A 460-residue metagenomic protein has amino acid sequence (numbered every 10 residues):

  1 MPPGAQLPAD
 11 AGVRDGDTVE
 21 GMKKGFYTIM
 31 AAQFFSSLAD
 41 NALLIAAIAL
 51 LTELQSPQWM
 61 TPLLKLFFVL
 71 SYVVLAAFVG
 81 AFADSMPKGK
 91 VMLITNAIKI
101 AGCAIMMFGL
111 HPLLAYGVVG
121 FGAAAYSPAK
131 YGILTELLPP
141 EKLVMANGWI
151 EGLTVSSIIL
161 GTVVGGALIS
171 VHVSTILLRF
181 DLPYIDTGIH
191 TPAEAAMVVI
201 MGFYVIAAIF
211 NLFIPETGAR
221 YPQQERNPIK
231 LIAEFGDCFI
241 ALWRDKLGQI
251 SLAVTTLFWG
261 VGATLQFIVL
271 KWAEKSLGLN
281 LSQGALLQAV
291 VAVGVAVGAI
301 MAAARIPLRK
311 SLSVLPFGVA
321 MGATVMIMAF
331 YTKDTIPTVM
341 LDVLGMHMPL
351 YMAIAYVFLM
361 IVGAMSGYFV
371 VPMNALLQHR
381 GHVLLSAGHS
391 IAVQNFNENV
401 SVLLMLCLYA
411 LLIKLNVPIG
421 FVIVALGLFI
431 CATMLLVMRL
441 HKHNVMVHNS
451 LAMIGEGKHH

Functional and structural regions predicted by a protein language model:
P8-Y27, T217-L252, S276, D342-M346 (+1 more regions): Juxtamembrane intracellular "pre-TM" segments in multi-pass secondary transporters
K24-L44, L64-A83, P87-I100, A115-S170 (+5 more regions): Substrate-agnostic recognition of the 12-TM MFS/MFS-like secondary transporter fold
F34, L38, A42-A46, V173-D186 (+6 more regions): A single, central transmembrane helix in multi-pass transporters
I45-Q55, I105-F108, L160-I200, K275-S276 (+2 more regions): Transmembrane alpha-helix termini and helix-breaking/packing motifs in multi-pass membrane transporters
Q55-P62, L281-Q288, G388, A392: Small-residue hotspots at the loop-to-helix junctions and early N-terminal turns of transmembrane alpha-helices
K90-I105, S313-M328, V424-G427: Structural signature of the two symmetry-related core transmembrane helices
M106-Y116, F330-L359: Helix-loop junctions at membrane interfaces in 12-TM secondary transporters
G132, E136, A193, M197-N227 (+1 more regions): Helix-loop junctions on the cytosolic side of multi-pass membrane transporters, especially the intracellular loop
